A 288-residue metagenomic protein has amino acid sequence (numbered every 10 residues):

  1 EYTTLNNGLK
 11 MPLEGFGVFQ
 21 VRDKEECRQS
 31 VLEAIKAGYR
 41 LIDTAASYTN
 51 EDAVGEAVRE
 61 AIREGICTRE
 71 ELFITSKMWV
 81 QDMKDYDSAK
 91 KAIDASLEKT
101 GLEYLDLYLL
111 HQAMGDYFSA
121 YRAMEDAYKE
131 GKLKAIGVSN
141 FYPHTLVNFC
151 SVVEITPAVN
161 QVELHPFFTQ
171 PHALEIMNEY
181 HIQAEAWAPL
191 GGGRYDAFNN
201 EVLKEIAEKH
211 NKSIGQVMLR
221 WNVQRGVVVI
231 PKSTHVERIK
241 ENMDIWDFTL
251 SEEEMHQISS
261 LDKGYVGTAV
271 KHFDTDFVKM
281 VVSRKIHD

Functional and structural regions predicted by a protein language model:
E1-L72, L190, K285-D288: N-terminal binding-site loop/beta-alpha segment at the start of enzyme catalytic domains that lines or forms
V21-E25, A45-A53, Q81-Y86, A113-Y117 (+2 more regions): Acidic-and-aromatic substrate-binding clefts and catalytic sites of carbohydrate-active enzymes
R22-I35, K84-K99, S119, H144-V147 (+1 more regions): Short, acidic/polar
Y39, L102-L105, L133, P157: A structural motif
D52-R63, I93-L97, M124-E125, L146: Short, well-ordered amphipathic alpha-helices
T68-D82, D106-A113, N140: A short, structured active-site edge motif that brings together acidic residues
S88-L109, D126-E130: CE4/NodB-like, metal-dependent polysaccharide N-deacetylase domain that modifies extracellular/periplasmic N-acetylated
Q112-D288: Beta/alpha (TIM)-barrel catalytic core signal, keyed to glycine-rich beta->alpha loops juxtaposed to Asp/Glu that bind
